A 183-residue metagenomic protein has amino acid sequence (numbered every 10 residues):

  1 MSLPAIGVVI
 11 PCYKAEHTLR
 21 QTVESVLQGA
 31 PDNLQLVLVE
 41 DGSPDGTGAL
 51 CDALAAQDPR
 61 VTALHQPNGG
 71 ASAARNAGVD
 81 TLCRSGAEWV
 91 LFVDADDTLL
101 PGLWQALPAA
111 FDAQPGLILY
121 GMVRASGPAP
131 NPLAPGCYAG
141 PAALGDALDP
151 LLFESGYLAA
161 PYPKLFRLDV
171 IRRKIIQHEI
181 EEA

Functional and structural regions predicted by a protein language model:
H17-R20, D45-L54, T98, G102-W104: Acidic helix N-cap motif at the loop->helix transition within catalytic regions of sugar-transfer enzymes
E24-N33: Short, acidic, metal-binding catalytic loop of nucleotide-sugar glycosyltransferases
S25, E40-L50, P67-G70: A conserved acidic beta->alpha catalytic loop
N33-G42, T62-P67, A95: Short beta-strand/loop segment that forms part of the nucleotide-sugar
Q66-S85: Glycine-rich, basic loop-to-helix element that forms the pyrophosphate-binding segment of sugar-nucleotide handling
V90: Short aromatic/hydrophobic "clamp" motif used to bind/position activated sugar donors
G102-L133: Conserved donor NDP-sugar-binding/catalytic core segment of glycosyltransferases
A147-A183: Conserved nucleotide-sugar donor-binding catalytic segment
